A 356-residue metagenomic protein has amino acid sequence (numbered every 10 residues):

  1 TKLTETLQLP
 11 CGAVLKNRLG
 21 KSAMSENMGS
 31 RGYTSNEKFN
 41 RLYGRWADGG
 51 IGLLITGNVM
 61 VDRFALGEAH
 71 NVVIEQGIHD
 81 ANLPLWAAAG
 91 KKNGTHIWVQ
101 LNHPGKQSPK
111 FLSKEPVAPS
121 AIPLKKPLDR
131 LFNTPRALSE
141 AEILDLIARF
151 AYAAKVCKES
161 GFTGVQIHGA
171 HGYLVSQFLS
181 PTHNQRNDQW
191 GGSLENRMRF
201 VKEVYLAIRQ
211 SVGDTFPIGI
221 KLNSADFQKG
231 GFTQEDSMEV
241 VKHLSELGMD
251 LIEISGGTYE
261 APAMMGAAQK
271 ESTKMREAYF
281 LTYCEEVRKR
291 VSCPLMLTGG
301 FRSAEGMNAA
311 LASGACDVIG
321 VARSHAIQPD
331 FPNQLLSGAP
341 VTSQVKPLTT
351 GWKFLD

Functional and structural regions predicted by a protein language model:
T1-D356: Flavin-dependent oxidoreductase catalytic cores
